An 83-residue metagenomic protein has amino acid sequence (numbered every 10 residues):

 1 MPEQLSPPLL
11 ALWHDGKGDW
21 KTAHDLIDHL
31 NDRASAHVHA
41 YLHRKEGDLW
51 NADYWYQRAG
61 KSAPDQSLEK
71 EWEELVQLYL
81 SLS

Functional and structural regions predicted by a protein language model:
M1, L12-D25, E73-L78: Repeat-mediated protein-protein interaction surfaces in helical alpha-solenoids
P2, D19, L30-A34: Short helix-capping/linker turns of helical repeat alpha-solenoids
P7, A36-H39, E73: TPR repeat positional signature
P8, D15, W20, I27-D28 (+2 more regions): Inward-facing hydrophobic residues that define packing positions of alpha-helical scaffold repeats
L9-W13, Y41-H43, Y54, L78: Residue-level signature for tetratricopeptide repeat
H24-N31, G60, L80: A conserved position within tetratricopeptide repeats
N31-R33, K45-Q66: TPR/TPR-like (Sel1-like) alpha-helical repeat modules
R58-S81: C-terminal non-catalytic interaction modules
